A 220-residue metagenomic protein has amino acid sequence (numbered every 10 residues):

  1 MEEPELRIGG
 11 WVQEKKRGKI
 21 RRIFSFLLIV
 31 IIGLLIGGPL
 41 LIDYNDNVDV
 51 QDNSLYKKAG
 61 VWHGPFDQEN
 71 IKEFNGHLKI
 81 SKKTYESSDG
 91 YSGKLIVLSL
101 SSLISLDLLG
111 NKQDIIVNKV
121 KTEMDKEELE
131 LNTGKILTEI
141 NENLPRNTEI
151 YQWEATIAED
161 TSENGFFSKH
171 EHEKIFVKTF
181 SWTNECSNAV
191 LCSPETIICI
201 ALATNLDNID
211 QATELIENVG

Functional and structural regions predicted by a protein language model:
M1-Q51: Secretory targeting signatures
R7-I8, K16, I31, L35-I36 (+7 more regions): Intrinsically disordered, low-complexity segments enriched in small/polar residues
I42-D43, N111-K112, N132, N205-A212: Alpha-helix capping and helix-coil boundary motifs
V48-D67: Short extracytoplasmic/periplasmic juxtamembrane "stem" segments immediately C-terminal to an N-terminal membrane anchor
W62, V190-G220: Surface-exposed amphipathic alpha-helical segments
N70-F176, F180-C192: Conserved polar/disulfide-associated segments of primarily extracytoplasmic proteins
